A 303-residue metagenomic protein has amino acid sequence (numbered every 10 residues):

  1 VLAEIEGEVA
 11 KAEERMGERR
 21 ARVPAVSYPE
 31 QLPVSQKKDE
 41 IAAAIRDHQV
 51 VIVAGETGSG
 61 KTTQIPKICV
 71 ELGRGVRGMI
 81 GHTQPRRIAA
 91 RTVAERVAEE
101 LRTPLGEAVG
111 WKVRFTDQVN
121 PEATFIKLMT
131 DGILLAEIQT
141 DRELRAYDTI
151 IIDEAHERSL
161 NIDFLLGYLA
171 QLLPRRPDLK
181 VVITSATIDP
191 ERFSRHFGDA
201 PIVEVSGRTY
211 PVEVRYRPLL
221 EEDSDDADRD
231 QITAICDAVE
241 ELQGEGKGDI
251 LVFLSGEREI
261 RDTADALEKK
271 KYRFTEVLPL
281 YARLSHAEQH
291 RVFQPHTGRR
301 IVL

Functional and structural regions predicted by a protein language model:
V1-L303: P-loop NTPase motor module signature
